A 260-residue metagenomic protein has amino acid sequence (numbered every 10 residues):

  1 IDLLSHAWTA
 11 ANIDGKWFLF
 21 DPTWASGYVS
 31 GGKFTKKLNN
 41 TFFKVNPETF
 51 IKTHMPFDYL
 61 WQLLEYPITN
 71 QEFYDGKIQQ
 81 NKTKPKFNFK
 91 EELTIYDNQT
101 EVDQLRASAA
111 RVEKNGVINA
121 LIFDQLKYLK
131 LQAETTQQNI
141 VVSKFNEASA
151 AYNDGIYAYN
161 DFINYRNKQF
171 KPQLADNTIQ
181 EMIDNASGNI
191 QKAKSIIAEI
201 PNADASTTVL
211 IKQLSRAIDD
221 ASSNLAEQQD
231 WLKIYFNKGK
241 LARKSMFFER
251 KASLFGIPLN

Functional and structural regions predicted by a protein language model:
D2-S5, N12, K16-Q132: His-Asp-centered catalytic microenvironments across diverse enzyme cores, prominently the transglutaminase-like
A7, I51, L60, F73-Y74 (+4 more regions): Extended hydrophobic/Leu-rich segments
A10-N12, N224: Intrinsically disordered, low-complexity regions enriched in Ser/Pro/Gly/Gln/His and often acidic
Q137-N260: Charged, long alpha-helical assembly modules
